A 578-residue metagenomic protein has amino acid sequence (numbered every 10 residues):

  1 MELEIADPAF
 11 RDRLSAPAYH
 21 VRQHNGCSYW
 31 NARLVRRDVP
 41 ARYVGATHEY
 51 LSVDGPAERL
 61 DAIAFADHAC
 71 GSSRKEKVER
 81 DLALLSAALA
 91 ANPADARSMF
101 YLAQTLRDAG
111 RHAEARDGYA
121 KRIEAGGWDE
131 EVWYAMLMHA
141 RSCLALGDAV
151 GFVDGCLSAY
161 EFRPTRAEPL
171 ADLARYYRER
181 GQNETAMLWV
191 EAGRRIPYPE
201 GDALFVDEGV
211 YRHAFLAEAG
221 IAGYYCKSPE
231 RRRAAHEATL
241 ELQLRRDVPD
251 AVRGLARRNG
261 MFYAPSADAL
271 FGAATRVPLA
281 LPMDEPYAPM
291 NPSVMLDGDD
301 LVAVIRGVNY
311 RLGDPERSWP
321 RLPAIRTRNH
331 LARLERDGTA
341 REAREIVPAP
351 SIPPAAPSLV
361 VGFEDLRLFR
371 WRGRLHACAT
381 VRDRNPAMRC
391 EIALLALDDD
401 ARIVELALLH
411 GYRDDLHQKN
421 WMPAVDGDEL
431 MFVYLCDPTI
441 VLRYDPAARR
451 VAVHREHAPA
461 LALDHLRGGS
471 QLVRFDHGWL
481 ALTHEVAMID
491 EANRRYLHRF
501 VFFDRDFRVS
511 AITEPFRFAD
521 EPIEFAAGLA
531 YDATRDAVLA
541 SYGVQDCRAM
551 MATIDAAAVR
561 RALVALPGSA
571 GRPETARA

Functional and structural regions predicted by a protein language model:
E2-D117, G127: Catalytic-site signature of metal-activated, phosphate-bearing donor transferases, centered on the GT-A/GT-A-like
D81, A115, F152, A186 (+1 more regions): Single-residue signature of alpha-solenoid repeat helices
P93, G127-E130, P164, Y198 (+2 more regions): Short coil turns that delineate tetratricopeptide repeat
R97, E130-Y134, E168, G209 (+2 more regions): Start-of-helix register in tetratricopeptide repeats
Y101, M138, D172-R175, E179 (+2 more regions): "A position-specific structural signal for the A-helix of alpha-solenoid helical repeats
L106, C143, Y177, A222-G223 (+1 more regions): Residue at a conserved register position within TPR or TPR-like alpha-solenoid repeats
P265-Y287, L296-S358, R370-D464, R474-P522 (+2 more regions): Beta-rich carbohydrate-recognition and catalytic domains
